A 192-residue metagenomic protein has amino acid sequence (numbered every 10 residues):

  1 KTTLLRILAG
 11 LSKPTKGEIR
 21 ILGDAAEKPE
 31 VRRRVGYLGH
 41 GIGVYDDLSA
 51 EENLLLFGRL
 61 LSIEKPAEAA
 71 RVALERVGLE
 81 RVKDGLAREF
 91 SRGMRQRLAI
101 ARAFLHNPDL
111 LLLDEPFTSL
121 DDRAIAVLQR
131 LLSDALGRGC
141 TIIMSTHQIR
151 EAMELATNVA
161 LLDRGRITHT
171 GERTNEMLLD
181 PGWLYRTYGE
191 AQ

Functional and structural regions predicted by a protein language model:
A9: Helix-to-loop junction immediately C-terminal to a conserved catalytic motif
G17-E27, V31, H169-G171: Conserved ABC transporter NBD signature motif
L55, R59-V82: Conserved ABC ATPase "signature" region
L111-D114: Catalytic Walker B motif of ABC-type/P-loop ATPase nucleotide-binding domains
D122-A124: Helix N-cap at the start of a conserved alpha-helix in ABC-type nucleotide-binding domains
T146-H147: H-loop/switch region of ABC-family ATPase nucleotide-binding domains
